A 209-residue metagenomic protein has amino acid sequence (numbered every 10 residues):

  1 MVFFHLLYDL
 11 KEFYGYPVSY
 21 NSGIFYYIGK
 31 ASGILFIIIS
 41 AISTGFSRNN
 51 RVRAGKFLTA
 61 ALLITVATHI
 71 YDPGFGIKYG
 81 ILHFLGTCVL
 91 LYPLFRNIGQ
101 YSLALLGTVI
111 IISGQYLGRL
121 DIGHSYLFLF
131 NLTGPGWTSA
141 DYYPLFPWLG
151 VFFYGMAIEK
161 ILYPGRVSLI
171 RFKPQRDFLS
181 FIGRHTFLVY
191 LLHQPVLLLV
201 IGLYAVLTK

Functional and structural regions predicted by a protein language model:
M1-K209: Alpha-helical transmembrane segments and their immediate juxtamembrane cytosolic regions
